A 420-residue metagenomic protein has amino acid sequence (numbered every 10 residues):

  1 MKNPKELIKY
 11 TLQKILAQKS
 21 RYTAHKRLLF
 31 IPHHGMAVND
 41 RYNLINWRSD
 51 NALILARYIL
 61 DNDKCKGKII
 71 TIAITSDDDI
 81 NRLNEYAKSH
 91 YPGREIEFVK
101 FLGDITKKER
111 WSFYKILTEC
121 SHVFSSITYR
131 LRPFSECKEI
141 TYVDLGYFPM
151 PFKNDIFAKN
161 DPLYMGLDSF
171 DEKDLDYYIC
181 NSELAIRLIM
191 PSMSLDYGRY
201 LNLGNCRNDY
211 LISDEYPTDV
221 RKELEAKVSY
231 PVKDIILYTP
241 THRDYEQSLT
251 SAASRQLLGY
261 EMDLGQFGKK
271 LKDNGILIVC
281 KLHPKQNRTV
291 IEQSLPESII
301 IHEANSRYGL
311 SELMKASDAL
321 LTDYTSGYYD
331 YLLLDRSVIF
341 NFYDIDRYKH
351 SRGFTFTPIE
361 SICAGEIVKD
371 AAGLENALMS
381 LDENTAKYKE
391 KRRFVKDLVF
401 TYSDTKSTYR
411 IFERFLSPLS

Functional and structural regions predicted by a protein language model:
M1-W47: Membrane-proximal basic amphipathic "stem/tether" segments
N3, Y10-Q13, I276, D370-S420: C-terminal amphipathic helix plus adjacent low-complexity, charged tail appended to glycosyltransferase catalytic
L29-E215: Active-site and donor-binding regions of nucleotide-sugar-utilizing enzymes
D40-D63, K68, C206-E292, V368-D370: Conserved catalytic-core segment of nucleotide-activated headgroup transferases in glycan assembly
E97-K107, I300-N305, C363-A377: Short acidic-hydrophobic, aromatic-tinged amphipathic segments that line or gate anion-handling sites
F101-C120, V279, P284-Y329: Donor nucleotide-activated moiety binding/catalytic core segment of transferases that use nucleotide-activated donors
S121-G146, R307-R352: A donor-sugar binding/catalytic signature common to diverse glycosyltransferases and related nucleotide-sugar
E292-E297, S326-V399: Catalytic binding pocket for nucleotide-activated donors in carbohydrate/polymer assembly enzymes
